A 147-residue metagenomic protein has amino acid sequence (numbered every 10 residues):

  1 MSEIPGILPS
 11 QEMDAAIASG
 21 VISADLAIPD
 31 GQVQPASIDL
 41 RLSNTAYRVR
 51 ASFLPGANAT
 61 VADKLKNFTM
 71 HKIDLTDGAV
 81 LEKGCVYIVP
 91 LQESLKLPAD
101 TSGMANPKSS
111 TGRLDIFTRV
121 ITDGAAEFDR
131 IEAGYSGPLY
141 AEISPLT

Functional and structural regions predicted by a protein language model:
M1-T147: Non-catalytic terminal segments and appended small domains
